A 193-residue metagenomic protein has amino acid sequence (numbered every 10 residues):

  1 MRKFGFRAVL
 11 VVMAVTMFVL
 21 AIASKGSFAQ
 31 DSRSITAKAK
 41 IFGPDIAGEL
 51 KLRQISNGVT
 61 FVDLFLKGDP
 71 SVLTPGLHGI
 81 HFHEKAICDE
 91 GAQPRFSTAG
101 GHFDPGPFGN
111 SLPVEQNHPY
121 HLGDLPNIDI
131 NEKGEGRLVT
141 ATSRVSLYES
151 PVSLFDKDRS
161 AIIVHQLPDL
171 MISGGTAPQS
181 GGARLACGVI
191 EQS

Functional and structural regions predicted by a protein language model:
M1-M13: Bacterial N-terminal signal peptides that target proteins for export
V11-A21: Bacterial N-terminal signal peptides
V19-S193: N-terminal leader/targeting pre-sequences
